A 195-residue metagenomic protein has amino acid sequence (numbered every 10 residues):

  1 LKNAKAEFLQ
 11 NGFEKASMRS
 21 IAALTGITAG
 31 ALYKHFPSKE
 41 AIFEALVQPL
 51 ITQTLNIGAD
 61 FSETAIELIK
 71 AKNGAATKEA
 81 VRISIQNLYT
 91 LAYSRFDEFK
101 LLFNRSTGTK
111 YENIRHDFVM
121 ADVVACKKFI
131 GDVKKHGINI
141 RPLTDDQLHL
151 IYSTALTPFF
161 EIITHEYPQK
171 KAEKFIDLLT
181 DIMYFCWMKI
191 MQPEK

Functional and structural regions predicted by a protein language model:
K2-A6, Q10, S20, L24 (+7 more regions): Alpha-helical structural segments
K15, S38-F43: Short amphipathic alpha-helical segment with a characteristic S/N-K-E followed by hydrophobic residues
G26-F36: Short hydrophobic/aromatic patch on the recognition helix
S62-A71, Q86-T109: Amphipathic alpha-helical segments used for helix-helix packing
A75-D97, H149, S153, T157 (+2 more regions): Amphipathic alpha-helical segments that line or abut small-molecule/effector binding pockets and mediate allosteric
N87-S94, T109-K135, D146-S153: Amphipathic alpha-helical packing segments from all-alpha helical-bundle domains
D132-I182, M191-K195: Hydrophobic/aromatic-rich alpha-helical bundle segments in the mid-to-C-terminal region
